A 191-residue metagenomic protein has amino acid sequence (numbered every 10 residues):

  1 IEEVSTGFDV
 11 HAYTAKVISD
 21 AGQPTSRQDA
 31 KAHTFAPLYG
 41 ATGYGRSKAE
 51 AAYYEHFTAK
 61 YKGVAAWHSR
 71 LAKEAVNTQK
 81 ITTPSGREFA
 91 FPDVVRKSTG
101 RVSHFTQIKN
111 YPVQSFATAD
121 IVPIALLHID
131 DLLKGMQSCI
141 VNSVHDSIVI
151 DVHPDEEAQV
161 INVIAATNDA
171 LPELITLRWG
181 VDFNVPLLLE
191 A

Functional and structural regions predicted by a protein language model:
I1-A191: Conserved catalytic core of nucleotide polymerization and phosphodiester-bond processing enzymes
